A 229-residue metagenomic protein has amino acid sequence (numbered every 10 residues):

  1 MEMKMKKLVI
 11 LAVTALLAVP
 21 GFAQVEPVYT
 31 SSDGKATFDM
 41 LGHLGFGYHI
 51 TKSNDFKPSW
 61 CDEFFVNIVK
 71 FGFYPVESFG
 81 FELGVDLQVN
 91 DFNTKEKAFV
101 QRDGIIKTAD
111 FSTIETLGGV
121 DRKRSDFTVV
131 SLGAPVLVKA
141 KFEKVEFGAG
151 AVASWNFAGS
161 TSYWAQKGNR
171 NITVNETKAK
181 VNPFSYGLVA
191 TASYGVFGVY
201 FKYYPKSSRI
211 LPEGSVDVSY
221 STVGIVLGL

Functional and structural regions predicted by a protein language model:
M1-A36: Cleavable N-terminal export/targeting peptides
A23-F71: Short glycine/proline- and aromatic-enriched beta-strand/turn motifs that initiate or cap beta-hairpins
P27, L44-Y48, V66-G72, V85-V89 (+4 more regions): Residues on the lipid-exposed face of transmembrane beta-strands in outer-membrane beta-barrel proteins
G34-M40, P58-V66, F79, D126-L132 (+3 more regions): Residues that define the transmembrane beta-barrel architecture of outer-membrane proteins
I50-S59, N90-V129, N156-V189: Extracellular/periplasm-exposed beta-strand and loop segments of Gram-negative cell-envelope proteins, dominated by
K52-S59, K141-E146, N182-P183, I210-V218: Solvent-exposed loop/turn segments connecting transmembrane beta-strands in outer-membrane beta-barrel proteins
V76-F79, K144-F147, V196-F201: Repeated loop/turn-to-beta-strand initiation elements of outer-membrane beta-barrel proteins
E176-L229: Predominantly the C-terminal beta-signal and adjacent terminal strand-loop region of outer-membrane beta-barrel
